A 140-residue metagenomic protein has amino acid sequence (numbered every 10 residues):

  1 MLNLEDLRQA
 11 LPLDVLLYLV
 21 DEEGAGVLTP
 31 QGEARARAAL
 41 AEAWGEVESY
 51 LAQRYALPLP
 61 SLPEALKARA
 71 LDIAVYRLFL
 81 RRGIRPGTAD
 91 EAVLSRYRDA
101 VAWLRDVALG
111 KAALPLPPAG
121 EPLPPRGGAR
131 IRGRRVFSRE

Functional and structural regions predicted by a protein language model:
M1-L66, L123-E140: Conserved short "hinge" loops at termini or chain/domain junctions
S49, Q53, K67-R82: Ordered, amphipathic secondary-structure segments that act as subunit-interaction surfaces in large macromolecular
L62, L66, A70, V93-R96: Short, conserved alpha-helical segments within structured domains
Y76-E140: Short loop/turn elements at secondary-structure junctions
